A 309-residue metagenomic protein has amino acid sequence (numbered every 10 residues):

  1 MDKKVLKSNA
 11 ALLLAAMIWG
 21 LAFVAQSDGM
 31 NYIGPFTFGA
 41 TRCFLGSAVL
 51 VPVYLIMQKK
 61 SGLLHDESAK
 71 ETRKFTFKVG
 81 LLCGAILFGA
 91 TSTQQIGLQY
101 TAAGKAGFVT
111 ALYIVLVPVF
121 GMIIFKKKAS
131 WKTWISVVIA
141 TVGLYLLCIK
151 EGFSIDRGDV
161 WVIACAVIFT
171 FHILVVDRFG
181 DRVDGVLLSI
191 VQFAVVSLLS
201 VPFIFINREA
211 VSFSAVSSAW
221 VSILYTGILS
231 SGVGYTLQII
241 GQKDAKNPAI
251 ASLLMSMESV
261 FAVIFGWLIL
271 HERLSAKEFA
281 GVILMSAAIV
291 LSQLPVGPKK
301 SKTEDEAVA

Functional and structural regions predicted by a protein language model:
M1-T41, A85, T93, F153-R178 (+2 more regions): Glycine-/small-residue-enriched transmembrane alpha-helix faces in small-molecule transporters and effluxers
K7-A11, T37-I56, K78, K132-I139 (+5 more regions): Hydrophobic alpha-helical transmembrane segments of multi-pass integral membrane proteins, especially transporters
A16, T41, A106-L112, V176-S197 (+1 more regions): Helix-helix packing/entry segments at the starts of transmembrane helices
G20, V24, G84, F88 (+8 more regions): Hydrophobic/small/kink-forming positions within alpha-helical transmembrane segments of polytopic membrane proteins
A22-F23, L55-T110, L146, G227-A245: Specific transmembrane alpha-helical segments of multi-pass solute transporters/efflux pumps, especially DMT/EamA
C43, V51, K59, A219 (+1 more regions): C-terminal-most transmembrane helix of multi-pass membrane proteins
V49, V53-Y54, Y113-I135, V260-F279: C-terminal transmembrane-helix exit sites in multi-pass transporters
L50, A129-I149, V167-F169, S200 (+1 more regions): Hydrophobic transmembrane alpha-helices of multi-pass small-molecule transport proteins
